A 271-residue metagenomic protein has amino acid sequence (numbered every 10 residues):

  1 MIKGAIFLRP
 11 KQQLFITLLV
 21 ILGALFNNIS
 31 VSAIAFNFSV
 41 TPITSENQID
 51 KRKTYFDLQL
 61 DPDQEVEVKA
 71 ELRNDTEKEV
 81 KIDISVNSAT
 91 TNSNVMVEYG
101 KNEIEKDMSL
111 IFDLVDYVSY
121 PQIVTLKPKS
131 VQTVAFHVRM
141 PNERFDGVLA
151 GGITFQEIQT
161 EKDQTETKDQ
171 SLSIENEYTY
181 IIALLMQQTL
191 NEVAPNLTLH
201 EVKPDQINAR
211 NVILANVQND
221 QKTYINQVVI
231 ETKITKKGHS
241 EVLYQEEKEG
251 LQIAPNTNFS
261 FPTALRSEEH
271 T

Functional and structural regions predicted by a protein language model:
R9-A33: Sec-dependent N-terminal signal peptides of Gram-positive bacterial secreted proteins and lipoproteins
I34-S39, I43, E79-V115, Y224-Q245 (+1 more regions): Contiguous segments within soluble domain cores/interaction surfaces
P42-T76, I123, N196-N208: Beta-sheet-dominated interaction scaffolds and their linkers
R52, D63-K69, Q132-V134, D146-G152 (+1 more regions): Short, solvent-exposed loop/turn segments enriched in Ser/Thr/Gly
R73-K78, A89, E143, Q218-Y224: Short solvent-exposed strand-capping/beta-turn motif centered on an Asx-Ser/Thr pair
K78-S109, T133-V134, R139-L190, S267-E269: Terminal connector regions
I104-N142, T235-E268: Intrinsically disordered, low-complexity Pro/Gly/Ser/Thr-rich segments with frequent PxxP/GP/PP motifs and embedded
L190-E269: Membrane-proximal extracellular "stem/stalk" segments of glycoproteins immediately N-terminal to a transmembrane helix
